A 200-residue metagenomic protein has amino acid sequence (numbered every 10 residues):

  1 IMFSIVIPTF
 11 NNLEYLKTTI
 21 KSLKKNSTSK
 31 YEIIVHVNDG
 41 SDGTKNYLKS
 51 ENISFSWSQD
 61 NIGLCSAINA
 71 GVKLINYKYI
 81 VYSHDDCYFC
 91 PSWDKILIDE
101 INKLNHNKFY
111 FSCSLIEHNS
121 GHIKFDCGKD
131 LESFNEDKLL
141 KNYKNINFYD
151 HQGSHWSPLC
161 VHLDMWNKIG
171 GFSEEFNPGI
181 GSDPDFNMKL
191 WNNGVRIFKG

Functional and structural regions predicted by a protein language model:
K21-K30: Short, acidic, metal-binding catalytic loop of nucleotide-sugar glycosyltransferases
V37-N46: A conserved acidic beta->alpha catalytic loop
G43, C87-E100: Acidic donor-binding/catalytic loop of UDP-sugar-dependent glycosyltransferases, especially processive GT2
S58-I75: Glycine-rich, basic loop-to-helix element that forms the pyrophosphate-binding segment of sugar-nucleotide handling
I80: Short aromatic/hydrophobic "clamp" motif used to bind/position activated sugar donors
F111-G128: Short beta-strand-to-loop element that shapes/binds the nucleotide-sugar donor at the catalytic cleft/hinge
L140-V161: A recurrent flexible, glycine/aromatic-enriched loop bordering the glycosyltransferase active site that acts as
Q152-W156, N167-G200: Donor nucleotide-sugar recognition loop
